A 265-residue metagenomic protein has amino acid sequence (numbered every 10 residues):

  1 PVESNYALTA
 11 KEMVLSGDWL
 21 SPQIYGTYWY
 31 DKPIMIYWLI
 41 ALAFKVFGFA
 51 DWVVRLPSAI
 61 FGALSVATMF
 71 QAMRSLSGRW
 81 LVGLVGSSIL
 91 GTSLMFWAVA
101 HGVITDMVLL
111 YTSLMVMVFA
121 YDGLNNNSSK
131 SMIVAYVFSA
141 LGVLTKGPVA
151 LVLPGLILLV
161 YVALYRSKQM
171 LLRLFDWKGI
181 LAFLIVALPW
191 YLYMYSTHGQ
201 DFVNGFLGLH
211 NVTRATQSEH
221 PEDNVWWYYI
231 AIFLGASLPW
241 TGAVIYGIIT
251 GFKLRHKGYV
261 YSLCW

Functional and structural regions predicted by a protein language model:
P1-W265: Membrane-integral, polyisoprenol-dependent glycosyltransferases of the GT-C/oligosaccharyltransferase superfamily
